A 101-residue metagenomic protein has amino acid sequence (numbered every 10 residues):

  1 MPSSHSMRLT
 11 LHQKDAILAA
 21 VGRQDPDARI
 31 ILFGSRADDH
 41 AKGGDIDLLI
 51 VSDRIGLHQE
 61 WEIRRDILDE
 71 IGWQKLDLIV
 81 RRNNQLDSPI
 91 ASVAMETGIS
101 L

Functional and structural regions predicted by a protein language model:
M1-R29, A37-G43, S52-L101: Catalytic core of pol beta-like nucleotidyltransferases
I46: Glycine-rich loop at the start of a catalytic domain that most often binds anionic cofactors/ligands
